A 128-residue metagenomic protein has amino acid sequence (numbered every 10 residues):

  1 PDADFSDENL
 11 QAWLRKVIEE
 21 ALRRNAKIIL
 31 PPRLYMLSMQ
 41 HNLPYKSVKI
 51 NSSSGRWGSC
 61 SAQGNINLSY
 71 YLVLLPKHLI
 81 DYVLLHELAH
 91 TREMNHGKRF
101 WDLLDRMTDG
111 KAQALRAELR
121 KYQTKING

Functional and structural regions predicted by a protein language model:
P1-D81, T91-G128: Active-site-proximal or metal-binding-adjacent scaffold patches in catalytic folds
L84: Walker B beta-strand of ABC/ABC-like P-loop ATPase nucleotide-binding domains, specifically the conserved hydrophobic
E87: Walker B catalytic acidic pair
